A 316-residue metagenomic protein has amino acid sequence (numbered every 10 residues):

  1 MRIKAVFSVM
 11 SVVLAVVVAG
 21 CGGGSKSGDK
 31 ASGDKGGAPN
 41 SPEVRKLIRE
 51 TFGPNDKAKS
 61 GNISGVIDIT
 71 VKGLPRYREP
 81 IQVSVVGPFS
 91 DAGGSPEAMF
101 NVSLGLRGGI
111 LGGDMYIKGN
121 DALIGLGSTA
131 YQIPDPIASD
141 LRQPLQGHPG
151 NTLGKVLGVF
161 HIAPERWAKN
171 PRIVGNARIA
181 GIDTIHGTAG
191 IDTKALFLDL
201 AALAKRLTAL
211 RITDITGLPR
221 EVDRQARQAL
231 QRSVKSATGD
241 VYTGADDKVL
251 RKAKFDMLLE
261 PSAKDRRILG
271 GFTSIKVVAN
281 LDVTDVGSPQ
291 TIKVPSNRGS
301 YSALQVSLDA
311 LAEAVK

Functional and structural regions predicted by a protein language model:
M1-M10: Bacterial N-terminal signal peptides that target proteins for export
V17-G20: C-terminal motif of bacterial Sec signal peptides marking the signal peptidase cleavage site
G22-K316: Subset-of-secretome marker
